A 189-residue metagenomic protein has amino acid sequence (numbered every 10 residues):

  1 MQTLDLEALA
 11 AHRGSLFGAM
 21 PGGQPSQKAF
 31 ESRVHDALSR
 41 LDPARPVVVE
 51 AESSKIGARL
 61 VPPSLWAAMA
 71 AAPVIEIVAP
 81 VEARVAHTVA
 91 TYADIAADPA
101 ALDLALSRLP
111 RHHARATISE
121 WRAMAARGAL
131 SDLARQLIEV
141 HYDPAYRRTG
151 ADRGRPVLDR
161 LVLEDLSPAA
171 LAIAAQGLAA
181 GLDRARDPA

Functional and structural regions predicted by a protein language model:
Q2-A68: Conserved nucleotide-sensing/catalytic segment adjacent to the nucleotide-binding pocket in NTP-handling enzymes
L4, I75-E76: Short hydrophobic alpha-helical runs that function as membrane-insertion/retention elements
V47, V74-I75: Short, well-ordered beta-strand core segments
M69-A72, V78-A189: Conserved NTP phosphate-binding and transfer environment spanning the P-loop NTPase/kinase superfamily
